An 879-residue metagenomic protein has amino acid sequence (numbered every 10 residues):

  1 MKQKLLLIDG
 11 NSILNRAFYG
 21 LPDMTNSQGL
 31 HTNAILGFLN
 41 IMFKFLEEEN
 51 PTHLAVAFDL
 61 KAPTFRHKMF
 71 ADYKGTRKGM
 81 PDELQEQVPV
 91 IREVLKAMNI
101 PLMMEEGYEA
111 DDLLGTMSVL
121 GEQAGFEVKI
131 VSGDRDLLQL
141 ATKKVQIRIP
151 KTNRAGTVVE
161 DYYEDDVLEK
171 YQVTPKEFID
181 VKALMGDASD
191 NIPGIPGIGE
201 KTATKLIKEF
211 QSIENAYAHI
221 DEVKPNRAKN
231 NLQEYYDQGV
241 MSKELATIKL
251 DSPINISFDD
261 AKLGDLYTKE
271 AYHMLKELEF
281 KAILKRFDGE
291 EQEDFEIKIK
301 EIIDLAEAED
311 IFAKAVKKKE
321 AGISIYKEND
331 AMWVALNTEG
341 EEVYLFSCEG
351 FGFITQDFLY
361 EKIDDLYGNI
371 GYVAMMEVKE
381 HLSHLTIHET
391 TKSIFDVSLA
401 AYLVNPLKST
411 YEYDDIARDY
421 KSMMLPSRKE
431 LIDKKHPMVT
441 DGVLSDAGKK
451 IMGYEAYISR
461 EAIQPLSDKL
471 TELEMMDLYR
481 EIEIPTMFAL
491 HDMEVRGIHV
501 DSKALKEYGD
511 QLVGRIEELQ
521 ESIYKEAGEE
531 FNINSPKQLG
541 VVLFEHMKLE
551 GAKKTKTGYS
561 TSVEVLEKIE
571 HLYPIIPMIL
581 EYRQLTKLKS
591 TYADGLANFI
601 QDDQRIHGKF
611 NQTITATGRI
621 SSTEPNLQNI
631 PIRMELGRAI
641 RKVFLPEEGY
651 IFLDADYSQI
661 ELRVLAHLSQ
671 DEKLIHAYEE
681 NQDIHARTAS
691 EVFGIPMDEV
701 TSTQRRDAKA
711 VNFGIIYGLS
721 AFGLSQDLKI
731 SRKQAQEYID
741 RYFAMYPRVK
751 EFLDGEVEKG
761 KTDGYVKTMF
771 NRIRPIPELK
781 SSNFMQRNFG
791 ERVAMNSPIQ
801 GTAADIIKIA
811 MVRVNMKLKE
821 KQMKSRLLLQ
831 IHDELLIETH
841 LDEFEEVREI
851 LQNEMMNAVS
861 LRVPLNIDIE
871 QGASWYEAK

Functional and structural regions predicted by a protein language model:
K2-Q3, P22-N26, G75-D251: Extended two-metal-dependent nuclease catalytic cores across DNA- and RNA-processing enzymes
L6, G10, R16-A55, A71-D72 (+3 more regions): Conserved RNase H-like, two-metal-ion catalytic cores of nucleic-acid enzymes
L7-I8, I130-S132, G322-S324, I394-F395 (+2 more regions): Short hydrophobic beta-strand that contains or immediately precedes a catalytic carboxylate
R154-V158, E164-K182, G340-T471, I482 (+1 more regions): Active-site-proximal helix-loop-helix substrate-binding element of RNase H-like nuclease domains
N231, Y235-F353, D357-F358, Y372 (+9 more regions): Conserved "right-hand" nucleotidyltransferase catalytic core of DNA-directed polymerases
V404-L431, I451-I458, Q612-P696: Function-dense linear segments that define catalytic or interfacial modules in macromolecule-processing proteins
V439-D441, V495, H607-G608, Q612-T615 (+4 more regions): Conserved catalytic core of nucleic-acid polymerases
G514-E521, K525-P574, A744-R792, N796 (+1 more regions): C-terminal polymerase-core module
